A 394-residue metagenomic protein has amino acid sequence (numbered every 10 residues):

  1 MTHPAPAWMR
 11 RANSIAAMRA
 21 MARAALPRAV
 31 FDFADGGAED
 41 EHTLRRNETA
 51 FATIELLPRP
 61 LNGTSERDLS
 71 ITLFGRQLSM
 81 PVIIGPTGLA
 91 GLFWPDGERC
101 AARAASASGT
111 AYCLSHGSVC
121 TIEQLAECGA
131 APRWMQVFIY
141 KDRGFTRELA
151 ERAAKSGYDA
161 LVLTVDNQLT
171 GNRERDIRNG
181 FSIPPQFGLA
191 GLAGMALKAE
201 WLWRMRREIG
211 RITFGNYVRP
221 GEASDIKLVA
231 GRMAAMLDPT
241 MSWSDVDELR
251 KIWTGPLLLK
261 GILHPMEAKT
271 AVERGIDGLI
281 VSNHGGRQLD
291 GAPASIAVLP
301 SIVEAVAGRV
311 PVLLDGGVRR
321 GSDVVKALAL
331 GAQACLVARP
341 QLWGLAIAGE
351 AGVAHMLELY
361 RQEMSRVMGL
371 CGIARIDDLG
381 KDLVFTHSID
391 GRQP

Functional and structural regions predicted by a protein language model:
M1-A52, A294-L314, V318-P394: Alpha/beta catalytic cores of nucleotide-metabolism and tRNA/nucleoside-modifying enzymes
M1-G75, G180, P184-M241, D377-L379 (+1 more regions): An N-cap/entry alpha-helix motif that binds or orients negatively charged groups
G37, S115, Q136, G261 (+1 more regions): Active-site-adjacent beta-strand anchor residues
A38-E39, H116-C120, K141, L263 (+1 more regions): Short beta->alpha linker loops
E55, S70-T72, P81-G85, A111-S115 (+2 more regions): Short, conserved beta-strand segments within well-ordered enzyme catalytic domains that often line or immediately flank
L78-G117: Glycine-rich active-site/cofactor-binding loop and its immediate structural neighborhood
L89, R103, C128, G144-L314 (+1 more regions): Alpha/beta enzyme core
A107-C128, P132-T146: A gly/proline- and charged-residue-enriched helix-loop-helix capping module
